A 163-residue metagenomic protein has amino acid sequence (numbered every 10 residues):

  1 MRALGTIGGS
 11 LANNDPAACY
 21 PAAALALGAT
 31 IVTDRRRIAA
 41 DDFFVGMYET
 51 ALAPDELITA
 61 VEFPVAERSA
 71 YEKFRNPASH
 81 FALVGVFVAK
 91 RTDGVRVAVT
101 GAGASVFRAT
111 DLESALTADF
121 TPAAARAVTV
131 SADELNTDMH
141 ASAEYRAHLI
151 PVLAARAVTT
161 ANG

Functional and structural regions predicted by a protein language model:
M1-G163: C-terminal structural segment of proteins
